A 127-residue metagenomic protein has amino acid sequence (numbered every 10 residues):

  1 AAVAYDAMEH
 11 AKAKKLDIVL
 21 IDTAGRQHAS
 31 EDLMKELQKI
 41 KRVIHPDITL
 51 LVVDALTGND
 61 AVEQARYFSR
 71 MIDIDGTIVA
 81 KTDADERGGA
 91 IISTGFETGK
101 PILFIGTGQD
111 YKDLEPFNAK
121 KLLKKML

Functional and structural regions predicted by a protein language model:
A1-L127: P-loop/Walker A NTP-binding module and the surrounding RecA-like catalytic core of P-loop NTPases
